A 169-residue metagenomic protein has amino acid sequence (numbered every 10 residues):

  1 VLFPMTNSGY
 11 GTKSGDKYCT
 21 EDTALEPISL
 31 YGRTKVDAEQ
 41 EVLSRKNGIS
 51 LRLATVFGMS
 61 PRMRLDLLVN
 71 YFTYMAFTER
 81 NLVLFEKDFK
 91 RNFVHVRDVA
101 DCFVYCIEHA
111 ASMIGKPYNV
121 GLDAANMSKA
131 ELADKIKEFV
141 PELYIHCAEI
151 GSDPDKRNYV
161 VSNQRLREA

Functional and structural regions predicted by a protein language model:
V1, E41-V42, C102, C106: Hydrophobic positions on the long internal alpha-helix of Rossmann-like NAD(P)-dependent oxidoreductase domains
T6: Residue(s) in the substrate-gating loop at a strand-loop-helix junction that position the organic substrate next
G9-V56, P61-R64: Catalytic helix-loop patch of NAD(P)-dependent Rossmann-fold dehydrogenases
I28, A54-D66, E86-R97, A124: Glycine-rich "substrate-gating" loop/helix at the edge of Rossmann-like oxidoreductase active sites
D37, E41, R45, F72 (+2 more regions): Hydrophobic alpha-helix immediately C-terminal to the catalytic Tyr-X-X-X-Lys motif of short-chain
T73-F77: Activation segment of eukaryotic-like protein kinases
E79-R80, L84-D88, N92-A169: C-terminal substrate-binding subdomain of Rossmann-fold SDR/epimerase-dehydratase oxidoreductases
